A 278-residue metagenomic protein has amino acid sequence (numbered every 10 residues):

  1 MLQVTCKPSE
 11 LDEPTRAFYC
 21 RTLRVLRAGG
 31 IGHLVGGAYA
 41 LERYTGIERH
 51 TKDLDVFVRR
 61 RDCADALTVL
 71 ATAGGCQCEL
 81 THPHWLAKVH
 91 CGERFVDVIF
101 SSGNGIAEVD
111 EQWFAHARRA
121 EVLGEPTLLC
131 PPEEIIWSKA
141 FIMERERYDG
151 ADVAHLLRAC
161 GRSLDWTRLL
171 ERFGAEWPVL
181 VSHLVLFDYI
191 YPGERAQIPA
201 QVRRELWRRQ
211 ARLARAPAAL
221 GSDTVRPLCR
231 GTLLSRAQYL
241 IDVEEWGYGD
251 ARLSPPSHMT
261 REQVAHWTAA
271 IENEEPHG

Functional and structural regions predicted by a protein language model:
M1-V35: Helical scaffold of the NTase/Pol beta-like nucleotidyltransferase catalytic core
L2, E108-G278: Catalytic cores of NTP-dependent nucleotidyl/adenyl transfer enzymes across multiple folds
R27, A71, E121: Anion (oxyanion) recognition and catalysis
I31, G75-C76, R162: Short aromatic/hydrophobic-glycine micro-motifs
G37-L70, P131, V153: Catalytic metal-binding acidic patch
T45-G46, V89-H90, E176: Short Asp/Glu-rich motifs
T51-D53, G75, D97, A115 (+1 more regions): Short, hinge-like loop/turn segments at secondary-structure boundaries
A73-Q112: Conserved catalytic core of two-metal-ion nucleotidyltransferases
